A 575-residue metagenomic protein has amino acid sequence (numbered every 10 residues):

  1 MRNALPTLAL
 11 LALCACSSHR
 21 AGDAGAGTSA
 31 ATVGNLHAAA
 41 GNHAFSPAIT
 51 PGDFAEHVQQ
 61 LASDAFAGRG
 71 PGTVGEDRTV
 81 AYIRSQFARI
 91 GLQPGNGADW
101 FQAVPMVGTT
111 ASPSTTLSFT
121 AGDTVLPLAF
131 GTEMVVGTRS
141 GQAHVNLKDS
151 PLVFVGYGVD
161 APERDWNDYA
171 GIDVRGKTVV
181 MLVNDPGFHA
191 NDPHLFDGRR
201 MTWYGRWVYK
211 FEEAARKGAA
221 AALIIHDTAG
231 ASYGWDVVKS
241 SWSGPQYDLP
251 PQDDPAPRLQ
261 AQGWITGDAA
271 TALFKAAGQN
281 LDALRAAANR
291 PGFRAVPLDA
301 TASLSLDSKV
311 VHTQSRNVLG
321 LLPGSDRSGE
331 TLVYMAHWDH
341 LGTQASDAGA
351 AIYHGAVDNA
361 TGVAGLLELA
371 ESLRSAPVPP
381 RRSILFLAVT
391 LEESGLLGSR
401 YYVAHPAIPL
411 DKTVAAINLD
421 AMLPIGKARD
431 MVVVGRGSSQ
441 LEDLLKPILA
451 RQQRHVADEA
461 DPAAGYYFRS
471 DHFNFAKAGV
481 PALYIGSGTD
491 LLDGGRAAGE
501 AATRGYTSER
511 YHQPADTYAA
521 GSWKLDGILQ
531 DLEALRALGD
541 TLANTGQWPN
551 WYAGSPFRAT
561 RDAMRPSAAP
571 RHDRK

Functional and structural regions predicted by a protein language model:
L13-A15: C-terminal motif of bacterial Sec signal peptides marking the signal peptidase cleavage site
A48-P94, S118-T120, D173, K177-Y204 (+3 more regions): Catalytic-core environment of secreted peptidases
T50, A129-D253, R258-A261, A351-H354 (+2 more regions): Extracellular/luminal Protease-associated
A67-P193, P297-L298, V310, S315 (+1 more regions): Noncatalytic luminal/extracellular "stalk/propeptide" segments of secretory-pathway proteins
T120-V125, F130-G171, D254-G355, E371-S375: Soluble metallo-hydrolase cores and metallopeptidase-like ectodomains found primarily in the secretory/periplasmic
G131-E133, H144-V145, A170, G176 (+5 more regions): Metal-dependent peptidase/peptidase-like ectodomains
R199-W203, G230, G342, A348-L441 (+1 more regions): Acidic/histidine-rich catalytic neighborhood of metal-dependent amide-processing enzymes
A364-L367, E371, S375, G486-S487 (+1 more regions): His/Asp/Glu-rich mid-to-C-terminal helical/loop segments that flank catalytic regions of hydrolases
